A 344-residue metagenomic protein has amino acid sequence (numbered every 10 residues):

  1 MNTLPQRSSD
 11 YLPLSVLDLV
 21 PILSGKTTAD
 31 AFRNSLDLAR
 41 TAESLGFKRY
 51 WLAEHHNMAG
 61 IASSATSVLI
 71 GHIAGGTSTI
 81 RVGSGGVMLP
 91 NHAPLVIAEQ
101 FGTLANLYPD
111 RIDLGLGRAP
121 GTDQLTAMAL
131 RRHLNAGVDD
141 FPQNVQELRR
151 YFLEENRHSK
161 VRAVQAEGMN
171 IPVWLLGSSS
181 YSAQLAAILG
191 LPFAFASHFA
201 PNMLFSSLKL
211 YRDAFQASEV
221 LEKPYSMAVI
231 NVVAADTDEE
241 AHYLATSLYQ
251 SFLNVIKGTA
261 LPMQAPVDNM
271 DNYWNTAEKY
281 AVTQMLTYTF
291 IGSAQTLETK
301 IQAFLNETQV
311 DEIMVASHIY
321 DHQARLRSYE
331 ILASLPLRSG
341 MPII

Functional and structural regions predicted by a protein language model:
M1-T77, I343: N-terminal beta1-alpha1-beta2 module of alpha/beta enzyme domains
T3-S8, L134-R162, M203-Q309, L337-I343: An alpha-helical appendage that flanks or caps ligand/catalytic pockets
S9-T28, P90-L153, F193: Flexible, glycine-rich active-site loops centered on histidine and acidic residues that chelate a metal or position
L14, A42, G46, E54 (+6 more regions): Conserved, mostly hydrophobic/aromatic
L14-D18, Y50-L52, V82-S84, I112-L116 (+4 more regions): Hydrophobic faces of well-ordered beta-strands that scaffold small-molecule active sites in alpha/beta enzyme cores
D18-R33, V87-P94, E167-G177, M285-A294: Active-site mouth loops of central-metabolism enzymes
A29-T41, S178-Q184, T296-A303: Short, acidic/polar
A183-N202, L208: A conserved active-site cap/scaffold subdomain adjacent to cofactor or substrate pockets
